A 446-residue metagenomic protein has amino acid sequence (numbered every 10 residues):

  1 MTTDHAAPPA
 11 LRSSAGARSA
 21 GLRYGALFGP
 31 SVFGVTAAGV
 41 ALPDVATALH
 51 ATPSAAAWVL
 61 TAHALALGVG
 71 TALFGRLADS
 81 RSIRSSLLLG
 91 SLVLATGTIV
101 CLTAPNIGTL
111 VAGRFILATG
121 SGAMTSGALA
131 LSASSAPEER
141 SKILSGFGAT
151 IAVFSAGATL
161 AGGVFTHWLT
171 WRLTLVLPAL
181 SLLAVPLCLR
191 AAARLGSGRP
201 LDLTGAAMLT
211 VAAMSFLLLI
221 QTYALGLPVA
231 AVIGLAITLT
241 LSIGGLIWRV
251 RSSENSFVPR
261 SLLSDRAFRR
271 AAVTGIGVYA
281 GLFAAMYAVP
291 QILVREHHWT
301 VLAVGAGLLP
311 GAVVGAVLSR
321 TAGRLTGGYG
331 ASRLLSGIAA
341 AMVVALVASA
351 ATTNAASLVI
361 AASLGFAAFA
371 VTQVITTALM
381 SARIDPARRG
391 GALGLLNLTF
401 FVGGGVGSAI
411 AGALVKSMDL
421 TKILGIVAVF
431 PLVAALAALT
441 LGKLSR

Functional and structural regions predicted by a protein language model:
M1-G16: Short, Lys/Arg-rich, polar N-terminal cytosolic tail immediately upstream of the first transmembrane signal-anchor
G16-D79, R84-G97, L110, T119-G120 (+6 more regions): 12-transmembrane solute porter fold
L87, R140-I151, G198-M208, L263 (+1 more regions): Cytoplasmic-side transmembrane-helix entry/capping segments in multi-pass membrane proteins
I99-T103, P186-A191, G244-I247, V347-A351 (+1 more regions): Membrane-embedded alpha-helical segments of multi-pass transporters/permeases
I99-V100, L160, V164, L218 (+1 more regions): Alpha-helical transmembrane segments of multipass membrane proteins
F115-I151: Cytoplasmic helix-loop-helix junction between adjacent transmembrane helices in 12-TM secondary transporters
S145-T159, T399-G407: Glycine-rich segments within core transmembrane alpha-helices of 12-TM secondary carriers
G163, H167-V273: Hydrophobic transmembrane-helix bundles of small-molecule transporters
